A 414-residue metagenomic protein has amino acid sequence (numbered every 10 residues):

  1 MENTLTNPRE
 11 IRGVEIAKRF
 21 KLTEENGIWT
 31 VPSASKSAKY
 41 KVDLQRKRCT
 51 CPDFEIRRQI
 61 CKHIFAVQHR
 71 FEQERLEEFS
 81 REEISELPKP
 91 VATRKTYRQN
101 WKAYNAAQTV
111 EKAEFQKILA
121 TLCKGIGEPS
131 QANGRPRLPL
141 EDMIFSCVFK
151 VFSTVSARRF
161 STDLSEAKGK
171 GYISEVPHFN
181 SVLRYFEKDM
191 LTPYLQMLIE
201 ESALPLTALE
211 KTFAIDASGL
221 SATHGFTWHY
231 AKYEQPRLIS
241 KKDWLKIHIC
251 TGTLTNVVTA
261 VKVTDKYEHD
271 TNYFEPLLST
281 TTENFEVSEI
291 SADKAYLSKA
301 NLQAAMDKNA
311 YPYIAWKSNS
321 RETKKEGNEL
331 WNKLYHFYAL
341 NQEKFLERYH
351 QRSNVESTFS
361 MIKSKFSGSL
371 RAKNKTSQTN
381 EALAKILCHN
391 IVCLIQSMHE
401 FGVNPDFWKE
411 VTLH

Functional and structural regions predicted by a protein language model:
M1-Q108, A113: Long, low-complexity, compositionally biased intrinsically disordered regions
R58, A132-E141, L238-I239, H350 (+1 more regions): Structural motif
V67-Q68, N341-H414: Basic, amphipathic alpha-helical segments enriched in Lys/Arg and hydrophobic/aromatic residues
T93, Y97, A295, K299-K363: Helix-centered, glycine/charged polyanion-binding patches within enzymatic domains that contact phosphate-containing
R98-F152, G171: Basic, short loop/linker segments at the boundary and entry of helix-turn-helix/winged-helix-like folds
Q131, P136, I144, F152 (+3 more regions): Polybasic low-complexity intrinsically disordered regions
N133-L138, V155, S165-L183: Short, basic interhelical loop/turn and adjoining N-cap of the next helix at nucleic-acid- or acidic-partner-contacting
S153-E166, E356: Short, charged amphipathic recognition helices of the HTH superfamily and cognate SANT/SANTA-like modules
